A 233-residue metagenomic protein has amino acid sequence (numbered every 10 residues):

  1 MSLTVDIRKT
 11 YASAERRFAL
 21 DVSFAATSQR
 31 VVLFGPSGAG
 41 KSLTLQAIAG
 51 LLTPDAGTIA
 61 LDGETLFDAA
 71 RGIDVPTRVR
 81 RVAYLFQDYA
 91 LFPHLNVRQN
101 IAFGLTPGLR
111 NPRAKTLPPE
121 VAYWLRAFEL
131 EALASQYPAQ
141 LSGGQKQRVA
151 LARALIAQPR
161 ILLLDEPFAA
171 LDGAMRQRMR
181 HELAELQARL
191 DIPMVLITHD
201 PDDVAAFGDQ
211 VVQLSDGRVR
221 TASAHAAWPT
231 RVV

Functional and structural regions predicted by a protein language model:
E64-A69, R113-L133, A184-E185: Conserved ABC ATPase "signature" region
L66-Y84, P107, A114, P118: ABC ATPase NBD coupling module
L95-G104: Short coil-to-helix segment of the ABC ATPase nucleotide-binding domain corresponding to the Q-loop/switch region
Y137-L141, Q145: Conserved ABC ATPase signature
L151: Hydrophobic anchor residue at the start of the ABC signature
I156-R160: A short, proline-enriched helix->beta-strand linker immediately N-terminal to the Walker B motif in ABC-type P-loop
D191-I197: Conserved H-loop
